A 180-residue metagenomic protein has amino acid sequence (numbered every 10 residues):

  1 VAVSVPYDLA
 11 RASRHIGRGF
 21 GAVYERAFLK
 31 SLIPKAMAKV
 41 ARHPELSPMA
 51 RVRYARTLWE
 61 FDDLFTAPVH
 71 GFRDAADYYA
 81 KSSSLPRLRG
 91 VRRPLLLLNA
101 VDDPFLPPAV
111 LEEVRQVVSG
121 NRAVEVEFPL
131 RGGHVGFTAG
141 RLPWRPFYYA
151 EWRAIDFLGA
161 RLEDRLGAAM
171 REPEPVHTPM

Functional and structural regions predicted by a protein language model:
V1-V69: Alpha/beta-hydrolase-fold enzymes
G17-R18, L111-V117: Short, solvent-exposed amphipathic alpha-helical segments in soluble enzyme and RNA/protein-processing domains
L64-R87: Active-site nucleophile elbow and catalytic-triad environment of alpha/beta-hydrolase enzymes
L85, V101-P104, L111, R131-G133: Acidic beta-to-alpha connecting loop that harbors the catalytic carboxylate
L88-R92, R115-N121: Short, conserved loop/helix-junction motifs that constitute active-site signature segments in enzyme catalytic cores
V91, L97-N99, D103: Short beta-strand/loop motif that positions the catalytic acidic residue of the alpha/beta-hydrolase fold
V117-F137: Catalytic histidine neighborhood in serine/cysteine hydrolases with alpha/beta-hydrolase-type architecture
L130-M180: Catalytic active-site module of serine/aspartate enzymes centered on a nucleophile-bearing elbow/loop
